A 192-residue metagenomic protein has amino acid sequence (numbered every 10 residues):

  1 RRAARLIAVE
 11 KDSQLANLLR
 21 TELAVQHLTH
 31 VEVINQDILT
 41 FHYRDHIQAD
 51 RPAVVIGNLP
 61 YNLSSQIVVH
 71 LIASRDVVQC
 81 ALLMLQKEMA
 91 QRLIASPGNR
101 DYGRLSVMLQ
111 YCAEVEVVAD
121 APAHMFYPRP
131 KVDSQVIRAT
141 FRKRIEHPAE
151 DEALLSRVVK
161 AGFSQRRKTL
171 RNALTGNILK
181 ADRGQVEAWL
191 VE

Functional and structural regions predicted by a protein language model:
R1-K160, Q165, G184, A188-V191: Catalytic cores of RNA-modifying enzymes
T175-K180: Short helix-coil junctions and helix-kink-helix linkers
